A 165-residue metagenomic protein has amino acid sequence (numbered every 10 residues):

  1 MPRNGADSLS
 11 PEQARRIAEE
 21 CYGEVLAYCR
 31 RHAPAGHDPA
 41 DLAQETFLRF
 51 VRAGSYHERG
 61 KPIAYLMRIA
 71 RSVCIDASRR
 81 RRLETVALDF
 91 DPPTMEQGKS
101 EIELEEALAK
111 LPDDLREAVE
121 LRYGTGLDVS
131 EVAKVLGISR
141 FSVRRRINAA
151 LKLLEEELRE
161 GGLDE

Functional and structural regions predicted by a protein language model:
M1-A27, A40, V51, R116: A short, charge-rich alpha-helical start-of-domain segment used by transcription regulators
R3, E12, R80-R81, T85-A109: Acidic, proline/glycine-rich intrinsically disordered inter-domain spacer in sigma factors
A6-D7, P34, E45-P62, R80-R82: Sigma70-family region 2
Y22, L26, F47, P112 (+2 more regions): C-terminal flanking helix
V25, C29, P39-F50, I69 (+3 more regions): Short, small-hydrophobic-rich alpha-helical interface motif
H57, R68-L88: Arg/Lys-rich amphipathic alpha helix in sigma70-family domain 2
R71, I75, S130, L136-L163: DNA-recognition helix of helix-turn-helix
A118-R122: A short pre-motif secondary-structure segment
